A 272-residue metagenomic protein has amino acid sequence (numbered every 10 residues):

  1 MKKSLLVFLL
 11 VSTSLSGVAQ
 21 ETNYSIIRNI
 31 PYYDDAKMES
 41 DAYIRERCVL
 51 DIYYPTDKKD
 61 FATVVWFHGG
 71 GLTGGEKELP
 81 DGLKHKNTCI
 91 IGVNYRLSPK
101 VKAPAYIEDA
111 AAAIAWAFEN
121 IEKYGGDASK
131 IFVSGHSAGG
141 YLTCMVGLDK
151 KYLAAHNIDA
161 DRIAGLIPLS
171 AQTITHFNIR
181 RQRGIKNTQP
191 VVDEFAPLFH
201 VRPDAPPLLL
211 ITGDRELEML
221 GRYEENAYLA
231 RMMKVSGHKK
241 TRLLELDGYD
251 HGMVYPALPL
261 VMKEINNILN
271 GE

Functional and structural regions predicted by a protein language model:
Q20-K58: N-terminal cap/lid segment of alpha/beta-hydrolase-fold proteins
D35, P168-H200: Mobile cap/lid helix-loop segments that gate and shape the active-site cleft of serine hydrolases
D60-G69: Short beta-strand element of the alpha/beta-hydrolase
E76-V93: Short amphipathic alpha-helix adjacent to the substrate-entry channel of hydrolases
K102-E122: Alpha/beta-hydrolase active-site loop
F118-R181: Primarily recognizes the serine-hydrolase "nucleophile elbow" in alpha/beta-hydrolase and SGNH/GDSL folds
R183-D193, T212-R242: Active-site-adjacent alpha-helix of alpha/beta-hydrolase-fold enzymes
I211, A227, K234-E272: C-terminal catalytic histidine-bearing segment of alpha/beta-hydrolase fold enzymes
